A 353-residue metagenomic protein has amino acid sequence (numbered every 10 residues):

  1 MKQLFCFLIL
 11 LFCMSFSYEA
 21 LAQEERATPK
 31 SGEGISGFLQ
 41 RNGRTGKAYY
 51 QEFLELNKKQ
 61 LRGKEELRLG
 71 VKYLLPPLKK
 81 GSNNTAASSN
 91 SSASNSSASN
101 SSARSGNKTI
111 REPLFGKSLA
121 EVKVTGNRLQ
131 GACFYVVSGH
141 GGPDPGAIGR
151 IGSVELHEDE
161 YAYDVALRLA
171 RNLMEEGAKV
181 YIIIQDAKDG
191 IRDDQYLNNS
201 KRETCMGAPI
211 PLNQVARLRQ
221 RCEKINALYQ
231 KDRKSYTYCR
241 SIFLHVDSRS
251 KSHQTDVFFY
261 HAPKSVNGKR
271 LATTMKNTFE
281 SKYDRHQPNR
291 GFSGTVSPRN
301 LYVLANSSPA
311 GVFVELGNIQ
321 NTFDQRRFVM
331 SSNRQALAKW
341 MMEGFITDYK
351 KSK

Functional and structural regions predicted by a protein language model:
M1-C6: Positively charged n-region of N-terminal signal peptides that target proteins for export
M14-S17: N-terminal signal peptide c-region/cleavage motif recognized by signal peptidases
A20-R44: Primarily a LysM-type cell-wall glycan-binding module
G34, K79-G81, H140-P143, V180 (+6 more regions): Solvent-exposed loop/turn segments at secondary-structure junctions within structured extracellular/periplasmic domains
Q51-K64: Short acidic beta-strand-loop surface patches of small beta-rich interaction domains
V71, P76-F134, S138: Non-catalytic propeptide/linker segments at domain boundaries
F115-E223, D247-S250: Active-site histidine-acidic residue metal-binding/catalytic motifs, centered on HxH/HExxH-like signatures
D232, D247-S248, F259-H261, R285-K353: Active-site-adjacent mobile loop/cap segments within catalytic or ligand-binding domains
